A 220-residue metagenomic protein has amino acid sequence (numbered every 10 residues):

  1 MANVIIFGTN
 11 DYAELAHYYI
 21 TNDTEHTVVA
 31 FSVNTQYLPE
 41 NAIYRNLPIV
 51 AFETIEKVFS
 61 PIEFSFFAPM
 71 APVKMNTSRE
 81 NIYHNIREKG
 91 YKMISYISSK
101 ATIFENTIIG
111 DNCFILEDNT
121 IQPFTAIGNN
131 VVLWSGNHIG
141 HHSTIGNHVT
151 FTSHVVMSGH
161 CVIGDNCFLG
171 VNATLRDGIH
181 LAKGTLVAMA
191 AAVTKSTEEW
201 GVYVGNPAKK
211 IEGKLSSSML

Functional and structural regions predicted by a protein language model:
M1-L47, F52-S60: Hydrophobic, well-ordered beta-alpha structural blocks that scaffold small-molecule cofactor pockets
M1-N3, P61, K214-L220: Short, Lys/Arg-enriched, disordered terminal segments
T9, V33-N34, A71, S98 (+1 more regions): Cofactor-binding loop segments of dinucleotide-utilizing enzymes, especially the Rossmann-like FAD- and NAD(P)+-binding
A16-H17, N41, T77-R79, T197 (+1 more regions): Short glycine-/acidic-enriched loop or helix-start segments at secondary-structure transitions that form or flank
I20-D23, Y83-N85, M219: Short, solvent-exposed amphipathic alpha-helical segments in soluble enzyme and RNA/protein-processing domains
T24-E25, R87-Y91, K195: Short helix-capping segments at alpha-helix termini
P39-S98: Phosphate-bearing ligand-interacting subdomains that bind or position ATP/ADP/UDP/GDP/NAD(P) or nucleotide-linked
S95-I211: Structural signal for interior beta-strand "rungs" in well-ordered beta-sheet cores of soluble enzyme domains
